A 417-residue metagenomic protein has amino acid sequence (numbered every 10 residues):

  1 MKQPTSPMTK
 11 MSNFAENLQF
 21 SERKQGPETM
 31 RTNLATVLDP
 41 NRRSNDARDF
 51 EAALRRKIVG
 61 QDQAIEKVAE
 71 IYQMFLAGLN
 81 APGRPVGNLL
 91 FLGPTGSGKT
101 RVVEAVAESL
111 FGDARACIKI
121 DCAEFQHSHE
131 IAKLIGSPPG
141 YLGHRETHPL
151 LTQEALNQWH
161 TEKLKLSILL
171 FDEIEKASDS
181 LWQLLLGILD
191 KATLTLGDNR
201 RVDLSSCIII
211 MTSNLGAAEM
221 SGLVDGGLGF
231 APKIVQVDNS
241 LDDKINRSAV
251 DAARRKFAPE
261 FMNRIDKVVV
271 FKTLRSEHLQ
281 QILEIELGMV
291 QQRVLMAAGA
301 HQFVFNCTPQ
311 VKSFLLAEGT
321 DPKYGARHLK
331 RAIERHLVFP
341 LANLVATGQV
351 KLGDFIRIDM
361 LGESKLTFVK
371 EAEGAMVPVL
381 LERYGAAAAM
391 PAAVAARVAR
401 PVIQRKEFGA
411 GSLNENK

Functional and structural regions predicted by a protein language model:
K2-K417: AAA+ P-loop NTPase nucleotide-binding core of proteostasis motors
